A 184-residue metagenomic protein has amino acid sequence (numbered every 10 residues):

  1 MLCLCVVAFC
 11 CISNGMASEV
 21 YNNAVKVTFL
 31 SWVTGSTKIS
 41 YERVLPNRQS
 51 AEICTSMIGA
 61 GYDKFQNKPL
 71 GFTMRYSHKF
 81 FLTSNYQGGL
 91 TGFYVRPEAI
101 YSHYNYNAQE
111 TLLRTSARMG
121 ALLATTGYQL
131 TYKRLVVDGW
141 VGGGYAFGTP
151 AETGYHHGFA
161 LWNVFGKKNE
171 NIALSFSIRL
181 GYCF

Functional and structural regions predicted by a protein language model:
M1-V20, F184: Cleavable N-terminal export/targeting peptides
S18-Y21, R48, T83-G92, T131-V137: Short loop/turn motifs that connect adjacent beta-strands in outer-membrane beta-barrel proteins
N22-A24, T34-S36, G71-R75, M119-L123 (+1 more regions): Transmembrane beta-barrel architecture of outer-membrane proteins
V25-V27, Y41, A51-T55, Y76 (+4 more regions): Membrane-embedded beta-strand positions of outer-membrane beta-barrel proteins
F29-V33, T55-G61, F80, A99-N105 (+3 more regions): Transmembrane beta-strands of outer-membrane beta-barrel pores
E42-V44, K79-N85, G127-T131, G181-C183: Structural signature of outer-membrane beta-barrel channels/translocons
M57-P69, Y101-G120, T149-N169: Flexible, solvent-exposed loop segments that connect beta-strands
R75, K79-F80, E170-F184: Outer-membrane beta-barrel "beta-signal"
